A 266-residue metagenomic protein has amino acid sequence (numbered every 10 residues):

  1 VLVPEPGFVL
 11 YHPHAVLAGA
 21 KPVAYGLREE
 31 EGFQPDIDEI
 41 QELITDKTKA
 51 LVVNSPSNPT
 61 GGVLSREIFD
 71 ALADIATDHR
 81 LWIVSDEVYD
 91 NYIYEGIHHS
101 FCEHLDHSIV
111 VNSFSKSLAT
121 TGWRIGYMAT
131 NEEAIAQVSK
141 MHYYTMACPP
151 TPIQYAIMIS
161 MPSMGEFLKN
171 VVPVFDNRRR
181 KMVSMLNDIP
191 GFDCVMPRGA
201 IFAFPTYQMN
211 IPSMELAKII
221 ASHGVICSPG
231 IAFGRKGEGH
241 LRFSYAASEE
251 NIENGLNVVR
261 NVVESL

Functional and structural regions predicted by a protein language model:
V1-A15: Conserved PLP-anchoring active-site segment centered on the Schiff-base-forming lysine
P13-A15, I75, S100-F101: Hydrophobic/aromatic ligand-binding patch that stacks against planar heteroaromatic rings of cofactors or nucleotides
A18, D78-H79, H223, L266: Helix C-cap/helix->beta junction micro-motif
V23, L27-E95: Active-site phosphate-binding strand-loop segment of PLP-dependent enzymes
Q41-E42, M209-I211, E215, S222-S228 (+1 more regions): PLP-dependent enzyme catalytic core of the Aspartate aminotransferase-like
D106-D176, R180-M185, V263: Conserved core segment of the aminotransferase class I/II
A129, F204-T206, S244-A246: Short hydrophobic/aromatic beta-strand micro-patches that form the beta-sheet surface supporting nucleotide- or nucleic
M158, V174-V183, C194-Y207, G237: Conserved glycine-rich beta-strand-loop-beta hairpin in the small C-terminal domain of fold type I
